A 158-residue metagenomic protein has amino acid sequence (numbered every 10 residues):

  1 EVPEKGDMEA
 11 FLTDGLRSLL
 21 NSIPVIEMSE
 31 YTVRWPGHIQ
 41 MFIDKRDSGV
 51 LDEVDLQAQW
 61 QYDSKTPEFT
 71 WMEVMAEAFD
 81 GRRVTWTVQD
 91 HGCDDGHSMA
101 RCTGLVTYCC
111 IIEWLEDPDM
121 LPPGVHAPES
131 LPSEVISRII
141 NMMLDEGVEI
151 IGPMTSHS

Functional and structural regions predicted by a protein language model:
E1-S158: C-terminal catalytic/substrate-binding lobe primarily of soluble NAD(P)-dependent oxidoreductases
